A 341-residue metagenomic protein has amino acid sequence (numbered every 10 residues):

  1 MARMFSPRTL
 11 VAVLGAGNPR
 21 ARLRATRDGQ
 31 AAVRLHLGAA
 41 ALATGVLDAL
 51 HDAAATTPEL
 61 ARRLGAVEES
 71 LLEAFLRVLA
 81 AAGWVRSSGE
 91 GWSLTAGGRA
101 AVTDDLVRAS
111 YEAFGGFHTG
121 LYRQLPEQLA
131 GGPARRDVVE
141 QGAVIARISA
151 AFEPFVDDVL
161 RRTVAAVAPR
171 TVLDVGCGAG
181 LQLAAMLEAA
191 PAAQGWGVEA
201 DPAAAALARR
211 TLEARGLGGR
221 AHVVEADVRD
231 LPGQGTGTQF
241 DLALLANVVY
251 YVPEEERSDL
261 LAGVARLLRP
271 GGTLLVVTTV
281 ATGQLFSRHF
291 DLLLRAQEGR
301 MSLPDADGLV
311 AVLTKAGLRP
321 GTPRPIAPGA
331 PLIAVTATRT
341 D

Functional and structural regions predicted by a protein language model:
M1-G120: N-terminal accessory segments
A179-P191: Conserved SAM-binding loop of SAM-dependent methyltransferases across substrates and taxa, primarily the Class I
D201-A203: Conserved SAM/SAH-binding beta-strand->alpha-helix loop
A208-R209: Conserved SAM-binding loop
G233-A243: A short acidic, Gly/Pro-enriched loop at the edge of an enzyme's catalytic core that lines a small-molecule cofactor
S258-P270: A short glycine-rich, Lys/Arg-flanked "PGG" loop and its adjoining helix->strand segment in the class I
G271-T279: Conserved beta-strand signature within the Rossmann-like core of class I S-adenosyl-L-methionine
A281-G299: Short, glycine-/aromatic-enriched active-site segment of Class I SAM-dependent methyltransferases
